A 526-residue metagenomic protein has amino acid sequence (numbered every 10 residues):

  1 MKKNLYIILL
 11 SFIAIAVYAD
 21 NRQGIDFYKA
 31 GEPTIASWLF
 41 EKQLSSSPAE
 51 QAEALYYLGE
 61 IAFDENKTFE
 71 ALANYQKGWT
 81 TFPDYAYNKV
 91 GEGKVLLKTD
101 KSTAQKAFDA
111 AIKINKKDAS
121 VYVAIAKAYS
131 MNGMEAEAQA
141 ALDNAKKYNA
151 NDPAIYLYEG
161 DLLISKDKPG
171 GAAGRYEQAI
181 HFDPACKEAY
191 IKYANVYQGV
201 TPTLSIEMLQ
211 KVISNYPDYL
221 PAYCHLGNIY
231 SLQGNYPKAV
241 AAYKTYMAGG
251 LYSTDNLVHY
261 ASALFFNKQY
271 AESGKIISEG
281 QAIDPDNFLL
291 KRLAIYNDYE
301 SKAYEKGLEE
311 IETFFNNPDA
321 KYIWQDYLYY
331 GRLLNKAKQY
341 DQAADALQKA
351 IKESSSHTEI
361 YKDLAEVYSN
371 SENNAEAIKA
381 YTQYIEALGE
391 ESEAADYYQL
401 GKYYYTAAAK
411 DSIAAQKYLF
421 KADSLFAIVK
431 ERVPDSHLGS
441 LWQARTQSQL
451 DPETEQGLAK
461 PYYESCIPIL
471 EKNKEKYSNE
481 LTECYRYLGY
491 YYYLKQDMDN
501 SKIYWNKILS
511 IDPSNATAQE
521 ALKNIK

Functional and structural regions predicted by a protein language model:
M1-K2, E177: N-terminal hydrophobic targeting signals that begin at the initiator methionine
K2, Y18-A19, P513: Intrinsically disordered, low-complexity peptide-like regions
N4-I13: Sec-dependent N-terminal signal peptides
A16-L494, T517-K526: Alpha-solenoid helical repeat scaffolds
M498-P513, L522-N524: C-terminal interaction modules of eukaryotic adaptor/scaffold proteins
